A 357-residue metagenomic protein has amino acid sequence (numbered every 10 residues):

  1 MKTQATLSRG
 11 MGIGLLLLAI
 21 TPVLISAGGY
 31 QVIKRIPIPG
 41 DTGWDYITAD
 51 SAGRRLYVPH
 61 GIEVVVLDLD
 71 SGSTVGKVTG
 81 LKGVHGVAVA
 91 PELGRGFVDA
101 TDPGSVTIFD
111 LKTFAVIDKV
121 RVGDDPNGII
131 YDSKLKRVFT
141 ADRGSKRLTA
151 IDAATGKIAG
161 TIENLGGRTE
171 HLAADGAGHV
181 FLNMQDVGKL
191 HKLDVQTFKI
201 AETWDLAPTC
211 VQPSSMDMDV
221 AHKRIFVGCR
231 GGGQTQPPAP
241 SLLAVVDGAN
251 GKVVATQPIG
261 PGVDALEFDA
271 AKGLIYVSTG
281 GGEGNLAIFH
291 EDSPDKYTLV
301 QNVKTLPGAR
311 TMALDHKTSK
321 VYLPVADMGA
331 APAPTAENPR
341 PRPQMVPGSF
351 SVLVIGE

Functional and structural regions predicted by a protein language model:
M1-S8: N-terminal secretory signal peptides that target proteins for export/translocation
K2, L15-L16, I130, T149: A broadly conserved amphipathic alpha-helix scaffold signal in soluble, globular proteins
T6, L18-A19, T311: A residue-level detector for conformationally permissive "hinge/kink" positions
G10-V23: Bacterial N-terminal signal peptides
P22-E357: Predominantly soluble domains enriched in secretory-pathway, periplasmic, or organellar proteins
